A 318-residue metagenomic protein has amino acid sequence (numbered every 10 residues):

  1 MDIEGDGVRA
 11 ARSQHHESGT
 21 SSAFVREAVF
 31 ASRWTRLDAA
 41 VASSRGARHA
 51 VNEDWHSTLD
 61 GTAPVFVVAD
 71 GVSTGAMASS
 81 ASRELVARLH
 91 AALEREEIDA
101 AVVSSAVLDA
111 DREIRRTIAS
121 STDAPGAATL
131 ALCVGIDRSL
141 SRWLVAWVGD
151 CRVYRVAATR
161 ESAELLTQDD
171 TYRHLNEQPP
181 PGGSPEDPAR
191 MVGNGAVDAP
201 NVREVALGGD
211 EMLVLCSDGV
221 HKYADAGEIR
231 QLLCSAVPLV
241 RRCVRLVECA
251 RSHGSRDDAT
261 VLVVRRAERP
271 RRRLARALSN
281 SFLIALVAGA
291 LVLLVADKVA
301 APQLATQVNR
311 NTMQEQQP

Functional and structural regions predicted by a protein language model:
M1-P318: PP2C/PPM-type serine/threonine phosphatase catalytic domain
